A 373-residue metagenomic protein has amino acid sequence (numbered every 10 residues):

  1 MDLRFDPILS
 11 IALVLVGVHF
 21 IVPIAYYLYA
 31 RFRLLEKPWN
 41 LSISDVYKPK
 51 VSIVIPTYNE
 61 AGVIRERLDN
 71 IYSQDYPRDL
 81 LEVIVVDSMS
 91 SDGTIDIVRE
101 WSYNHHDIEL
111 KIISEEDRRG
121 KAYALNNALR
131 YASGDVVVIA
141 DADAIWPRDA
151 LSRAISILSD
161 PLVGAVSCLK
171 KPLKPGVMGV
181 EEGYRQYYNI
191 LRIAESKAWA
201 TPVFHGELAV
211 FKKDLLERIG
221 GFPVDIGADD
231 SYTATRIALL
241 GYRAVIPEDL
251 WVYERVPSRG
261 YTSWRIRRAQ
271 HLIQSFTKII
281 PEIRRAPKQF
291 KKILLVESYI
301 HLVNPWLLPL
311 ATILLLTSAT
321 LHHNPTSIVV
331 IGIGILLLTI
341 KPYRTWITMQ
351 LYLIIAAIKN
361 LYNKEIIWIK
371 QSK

Functional and structural regions predicted by a protein language model:
M1-D45, L337, Y352, A356: N-terminal membrane-anchoring/stem segments of glycan-assembly enzymes
D2-L9, R33-S44, P49, P257-G260 (+2 more regions): Basic/Trp-rich segment in TM-proximal cytosolic loops or flexible interdomain/linker regions
A30, S114, Y123-A124, A140 (+2 more regions): Long helical/loop segments within the catalytic core of UDP-sugar-dependent glycosyltransferases, especially the large
D69-L80: Short, acidic, metal-binding catalytic loop of nucleotide-sugar glycosyltransferases
D87-D96, D117, A144-I145: A conserved acidic beta->alpha catalytic loop
E115-A132, V203, Y232: Glycine-rich, basic loop-to-helix element that forms the pyrophosphate-binding segment of sugar-nucleotide handling
V137: Short aromatic/hydrophobic "clamp" motif used to bind/position activated sugar donors
L158-Y188, P223-I293, T345-L351, I355-K359: Catalytic donor/gating beta->alpha subdomain of glycosyltransferases that bind UDP-sugars
